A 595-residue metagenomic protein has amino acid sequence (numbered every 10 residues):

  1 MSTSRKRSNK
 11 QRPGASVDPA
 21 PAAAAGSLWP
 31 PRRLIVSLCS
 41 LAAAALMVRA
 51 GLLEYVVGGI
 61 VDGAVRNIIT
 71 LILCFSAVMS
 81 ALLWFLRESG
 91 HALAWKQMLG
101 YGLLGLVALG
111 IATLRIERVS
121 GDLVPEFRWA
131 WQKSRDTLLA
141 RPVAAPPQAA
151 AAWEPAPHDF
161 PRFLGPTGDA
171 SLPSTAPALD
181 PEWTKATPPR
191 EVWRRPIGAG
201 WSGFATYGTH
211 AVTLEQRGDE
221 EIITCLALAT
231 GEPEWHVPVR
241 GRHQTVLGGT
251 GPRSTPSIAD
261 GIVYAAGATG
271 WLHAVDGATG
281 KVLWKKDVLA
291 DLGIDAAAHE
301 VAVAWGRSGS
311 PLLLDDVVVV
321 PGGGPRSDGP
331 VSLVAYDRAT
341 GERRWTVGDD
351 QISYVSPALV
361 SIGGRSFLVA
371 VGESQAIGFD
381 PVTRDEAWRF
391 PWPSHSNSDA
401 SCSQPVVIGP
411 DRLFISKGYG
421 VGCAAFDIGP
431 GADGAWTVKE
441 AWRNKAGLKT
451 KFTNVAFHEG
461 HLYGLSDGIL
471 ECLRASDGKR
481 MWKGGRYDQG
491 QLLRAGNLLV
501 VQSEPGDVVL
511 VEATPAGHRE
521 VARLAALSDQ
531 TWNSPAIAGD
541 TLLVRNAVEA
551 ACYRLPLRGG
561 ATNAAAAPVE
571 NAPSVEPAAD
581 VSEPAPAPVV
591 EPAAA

Functional and structural regions predicted by a protein language model:
M1-A22, D580-P584, P588-A593: Short, intrinsically disordered terminal tails adjacent to the first/last structured region
G26-E576, D580-E583, A593-A595: Noncatalytic, solvent-exposed loop/strand surfaces of beta-propeller-type extracellular/periplasmic domains
